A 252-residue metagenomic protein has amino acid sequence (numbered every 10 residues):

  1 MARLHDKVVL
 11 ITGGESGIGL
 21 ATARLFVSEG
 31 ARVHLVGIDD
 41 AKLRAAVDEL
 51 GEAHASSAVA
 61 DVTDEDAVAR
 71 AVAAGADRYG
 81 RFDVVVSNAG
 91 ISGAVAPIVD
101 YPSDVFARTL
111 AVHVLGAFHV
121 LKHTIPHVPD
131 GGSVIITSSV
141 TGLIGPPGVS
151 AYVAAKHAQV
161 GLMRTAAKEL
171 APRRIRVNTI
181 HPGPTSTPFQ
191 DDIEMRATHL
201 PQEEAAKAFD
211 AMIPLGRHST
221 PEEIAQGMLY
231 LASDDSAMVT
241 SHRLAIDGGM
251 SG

Functional and structural regions predicted by a protein language model:
E15-S16: Conserved glycine-rich cofactor-binding loop
D40, V59-A71, S103, E222: The beta1-alpha1 cofactor-binding region of Rossmann-like NAD(H)/NADP(H)-dependent oxidoreductases
S92-V95, R217, M228-L229, S236 (+1 more regions): Short C-terminal tail/terminal secondary-structure segment of NAD(P)H-dependent dehydrogenase/reductase domains
A96-I98, P102-A107, F209: Substrate-binding pocket helix/loop in short-chain dehydrogenase/reductase
L121, A155, M163: Active-site helix of classical SDR
S139: Residue(s) in the substrate-gating loop at a strand-loop-helix junction that position the organic substrate next
A171, R176, V239-S241: Short, small/polar-rich loop/turn modules that mediate ligand/substrate recognition or access, typified
